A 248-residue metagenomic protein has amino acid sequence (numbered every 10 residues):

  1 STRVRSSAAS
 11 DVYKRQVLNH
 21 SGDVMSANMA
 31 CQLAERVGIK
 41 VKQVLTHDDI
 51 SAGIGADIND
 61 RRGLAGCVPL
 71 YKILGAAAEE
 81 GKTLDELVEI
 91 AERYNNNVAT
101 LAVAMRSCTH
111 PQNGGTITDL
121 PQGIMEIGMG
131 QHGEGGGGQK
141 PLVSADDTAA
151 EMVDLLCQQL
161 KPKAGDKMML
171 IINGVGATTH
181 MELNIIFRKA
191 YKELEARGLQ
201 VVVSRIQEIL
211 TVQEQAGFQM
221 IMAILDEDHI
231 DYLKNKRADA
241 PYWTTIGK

Functional and structural regions predicted by a protein language model:
T2-A9, Y13: Single conserved hydrophobic/aromatic residue that forms the stacking wall/gate of nucleotide- or nucleobase-binding
S10-D11, V37-V41, A56, K82 (+4 more regions): Short coil/turn connectors at secondary-structure junctions
V12, V24-M25, A177-M181: Loop/helix-junction capping segments adjacent to catalytic residues or to phosphate/diphosphate-binding pockets
K14-M125: N-terminal glycine-/lysine-enriched basic segments
C31-G38, G75-K82, A91-A102, V153-L160 (+3 more regions): Structural signal for hydrophobic packing residues in well-ordered secondary-structure cores of soluble enzyme domains
A52, A78-I185: Mixed-charge interfacial surface used for oligomerization/domain docking and macromolecular partner engagement
G66-L70, T148, I186: Catalytic-loop motifs flanking and including active-site residues across diverse enzymes
L155-K248: C-terminal non-catalytic interaction/assembly regions of soluble proteins
